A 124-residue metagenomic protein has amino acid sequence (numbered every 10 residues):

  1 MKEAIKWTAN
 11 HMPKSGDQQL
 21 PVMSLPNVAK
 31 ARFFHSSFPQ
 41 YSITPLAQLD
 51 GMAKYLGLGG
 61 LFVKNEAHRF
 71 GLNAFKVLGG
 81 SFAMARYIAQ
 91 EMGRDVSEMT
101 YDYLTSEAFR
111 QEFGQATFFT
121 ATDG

Functional and structural regions predicted by a protein language model:
M1-D123: PLP-dependent amino-acid enzyme catalytic core
